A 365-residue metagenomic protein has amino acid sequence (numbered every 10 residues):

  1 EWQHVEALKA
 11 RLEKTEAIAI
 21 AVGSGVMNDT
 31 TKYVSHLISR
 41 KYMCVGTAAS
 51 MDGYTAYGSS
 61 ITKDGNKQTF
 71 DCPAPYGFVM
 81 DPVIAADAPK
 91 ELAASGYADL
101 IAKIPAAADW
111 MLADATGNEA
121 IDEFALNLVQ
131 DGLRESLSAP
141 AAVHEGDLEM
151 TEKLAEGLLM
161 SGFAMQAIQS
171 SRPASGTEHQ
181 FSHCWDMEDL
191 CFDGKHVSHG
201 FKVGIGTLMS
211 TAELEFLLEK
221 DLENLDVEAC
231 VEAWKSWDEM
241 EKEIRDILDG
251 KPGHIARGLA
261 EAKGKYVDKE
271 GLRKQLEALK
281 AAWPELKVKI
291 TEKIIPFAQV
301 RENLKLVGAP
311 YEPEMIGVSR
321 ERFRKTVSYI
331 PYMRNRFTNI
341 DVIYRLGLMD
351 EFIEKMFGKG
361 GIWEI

Functional and structural regions predicted by a protein language model:
E1-E16, A49, I168, S175-D189 (+1 more regions): Non-transmembrane, aqueous-exposed alpha-helical and coiled segments at domain scale
E1-M43, A142-L154, L158: N-terminal small/polar loop signature for handling phosphorylated ligands or for N-terminal nucleophile
R11-K14, S35, Q68-P73, G77 (+3 more regions): Solvent-exposed alpha-helices and their adjacent loops that cap or buttress functional pockets in soluble metabolic
V22, T30, M51-S60, F201: Active-site histidine-anchored catalytic micro-motif
H36-E135: A glycine/threonine-rich phosphate-anchoring loop and its flanking beta-alpha core in nucleotide/phosphate-binding
Q130-K220: A conserved active-site cap/scaffold subdomain adjacent to cofactor or substrate pockets
K220-I365: C-terminal charged capping/lid subdomain of soluble metabolic enzymes
